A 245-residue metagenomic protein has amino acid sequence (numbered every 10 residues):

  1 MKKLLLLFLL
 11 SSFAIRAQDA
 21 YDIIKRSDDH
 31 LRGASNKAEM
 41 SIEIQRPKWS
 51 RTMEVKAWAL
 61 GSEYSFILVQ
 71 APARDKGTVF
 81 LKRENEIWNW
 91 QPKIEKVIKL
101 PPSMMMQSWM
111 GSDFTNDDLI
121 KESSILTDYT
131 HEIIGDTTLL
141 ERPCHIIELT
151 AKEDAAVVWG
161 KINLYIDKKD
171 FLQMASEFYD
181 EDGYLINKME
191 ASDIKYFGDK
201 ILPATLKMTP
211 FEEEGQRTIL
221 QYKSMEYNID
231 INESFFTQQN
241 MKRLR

Functional and structural regions predicted by a protein language model:
K3-F13: Sec-dependent N-terminal signal peptides
Q18-K37, S41, S50-R51, V79 (+5 more regions): Flexible, processing/modification-adjacent segments and terminal tails in exported/periplasmic/extracellular proteins
S27, V55-A59, A191-Y196: Extended lipid/amphipathic-ligand handling interfaces
M40-R74: N-terminal, post-signal-peptide region of Sec/Tat-exported proteins
W49-E54, D75-V79, V97, K161 (+2 more regions): Short, mixed charged/polar active-site loops that provide acid/base catalysis or chelate metal/phosphate cofactors
K56, K96, T130-E132, E190 (+1 more regions): Residues located in well-ordered beta-strands
E63-Y64, E86, D170-L172: Structural motif
I120, L140-T237: Gly/Pro-enriched, hydrophobic low-complexity segments that function as extracytoplasmic propeptides/linkers
